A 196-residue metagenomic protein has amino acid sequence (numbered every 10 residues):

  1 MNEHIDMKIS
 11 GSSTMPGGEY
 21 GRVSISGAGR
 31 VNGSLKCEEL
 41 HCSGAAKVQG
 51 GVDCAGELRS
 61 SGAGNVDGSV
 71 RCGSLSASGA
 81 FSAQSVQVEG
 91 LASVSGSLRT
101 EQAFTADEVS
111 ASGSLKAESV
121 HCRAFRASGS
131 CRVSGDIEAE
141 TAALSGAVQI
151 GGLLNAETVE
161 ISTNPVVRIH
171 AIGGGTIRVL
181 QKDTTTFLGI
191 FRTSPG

Functional and structural regions predicted by a protein language model:
M1-G196: Extended beta-solenoid/beta-helix repeat architectures
